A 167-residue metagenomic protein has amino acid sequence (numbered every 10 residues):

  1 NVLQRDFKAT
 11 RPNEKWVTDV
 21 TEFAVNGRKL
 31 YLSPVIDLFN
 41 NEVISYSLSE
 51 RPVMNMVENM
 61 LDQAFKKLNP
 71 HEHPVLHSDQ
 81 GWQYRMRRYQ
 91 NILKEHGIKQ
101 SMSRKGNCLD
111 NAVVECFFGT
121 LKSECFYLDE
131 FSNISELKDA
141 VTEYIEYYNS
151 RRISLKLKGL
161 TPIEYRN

Functional and structural regions predicted by a protein language model:
N1-N167: Charged DNA-binding/catalytic regions of mobile-element recombinases
